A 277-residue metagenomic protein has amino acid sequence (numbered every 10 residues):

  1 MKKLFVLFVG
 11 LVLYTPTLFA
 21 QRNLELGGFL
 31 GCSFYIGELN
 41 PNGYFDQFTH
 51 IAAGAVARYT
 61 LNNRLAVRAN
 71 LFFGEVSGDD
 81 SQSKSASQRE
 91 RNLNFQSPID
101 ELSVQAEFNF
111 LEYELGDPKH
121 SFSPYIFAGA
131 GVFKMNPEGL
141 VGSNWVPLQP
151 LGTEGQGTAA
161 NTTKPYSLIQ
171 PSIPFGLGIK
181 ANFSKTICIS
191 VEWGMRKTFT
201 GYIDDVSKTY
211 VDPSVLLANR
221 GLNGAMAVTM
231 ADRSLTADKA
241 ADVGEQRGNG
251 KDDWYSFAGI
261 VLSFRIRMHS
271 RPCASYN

Functional and structural regions predicted by a protein language model:
A20-T60, P137, D253-H269: Short glycine/proline- and aromatic-enriched beta-strand/turn motifs that initiate or cap beta-hairpins
L24, R64-V67, E114, K185-I189 (+1 more regions): Repeated loop/turn-to-beta-strand initiation elements of outer-membrane beta-barrel proteins
G28-C32, A55-Y59, V104-F110, A128-A130 (+3 more regions): Residues on the lipid-exposed face of transmembrane beta-strands in outer-membrane beta-barrel proteins
Y35-P41, S77-Q82, L115, M135-L140 (+4 more regions): Outer-membrane beta-barrel proteins
I36-G43, S87-Q96, Y113, T158-P165 (+1 more regions): Extracellular loop and loop/strand-boundary signature of outer-membrane beta-barrel proteins
Q47-I51, P98-L102, F122, S167-I173 (+1 more regions): Residues that define the transmembrane beta-barrel architecture of outer-membrane proteins
L65-P150: Gram-negative (and chloroplast) outer-membrane scaffold detector with strong preference for beta-barrel transmembrane
S184-N277: Predominantly the C-terminal beta-signal and adjacent terminal strand-loop region of outer-membrane beta-barrel
